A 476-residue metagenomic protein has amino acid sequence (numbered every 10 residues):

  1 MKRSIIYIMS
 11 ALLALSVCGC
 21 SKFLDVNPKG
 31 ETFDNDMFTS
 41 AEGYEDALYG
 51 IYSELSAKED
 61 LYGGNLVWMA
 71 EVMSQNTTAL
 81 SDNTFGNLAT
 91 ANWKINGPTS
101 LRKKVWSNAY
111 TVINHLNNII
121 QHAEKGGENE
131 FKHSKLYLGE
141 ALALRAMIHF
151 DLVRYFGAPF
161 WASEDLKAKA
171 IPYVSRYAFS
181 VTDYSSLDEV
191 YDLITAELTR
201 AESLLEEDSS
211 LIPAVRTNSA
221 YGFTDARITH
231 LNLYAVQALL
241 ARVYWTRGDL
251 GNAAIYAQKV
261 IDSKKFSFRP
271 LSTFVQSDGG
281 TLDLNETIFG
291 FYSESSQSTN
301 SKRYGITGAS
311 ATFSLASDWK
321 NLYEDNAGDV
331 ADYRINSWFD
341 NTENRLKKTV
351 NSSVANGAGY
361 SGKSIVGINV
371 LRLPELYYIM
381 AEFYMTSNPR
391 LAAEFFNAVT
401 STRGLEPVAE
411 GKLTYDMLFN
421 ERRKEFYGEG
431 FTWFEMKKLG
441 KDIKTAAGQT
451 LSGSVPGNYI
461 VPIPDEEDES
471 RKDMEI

Functional and structural regions predicted by a protein language model:
M1-K29: Bacterial Sec-dependent N-terminal signal peptides
C20-W68, E394, K444-I476: Membrane-proximal, proline-rich intrinsically disordered regions
N35, Y62-A79, A158-K167, L211-S301 (+1 more regions): Short, surface-exposed recognition loops and adjoining beta-strand edges that mediate ligand/DNA contacts, enriched
F85-F156, V181-D188, S203-L205, K363-I368 (+2 more regions): Conserved, well-structured interaction surfaces
Y191, L250, P389-R390: TPR-repeat structural position
T229-L231, G248-L373, G411, E425 (+4 more regions): Hydrophobic-face positions in mid-chain alpha helices that act as interaction patches
